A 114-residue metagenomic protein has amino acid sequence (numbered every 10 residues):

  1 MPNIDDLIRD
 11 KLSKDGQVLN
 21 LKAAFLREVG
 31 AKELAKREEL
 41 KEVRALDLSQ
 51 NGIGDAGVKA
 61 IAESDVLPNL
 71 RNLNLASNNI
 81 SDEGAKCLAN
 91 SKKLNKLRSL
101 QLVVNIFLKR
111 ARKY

Functional and structural regions predicted by a protein language model:
M1-L48: N-terminal segments that cap or nucleate solenoid repeat domains
P2-I4, A24-K32, N51-K59, N79-K86 (+1 more regions): Short, solvent-exposed loop/turn at the beta-strand->alpha-helix junction within individual leucine-rich repeat
K14, E38-K41, D65-P68, K92-N95: Inter-repeat linker/turn residues at the boundaries of leucine-rich repeats
L19-L21, V43-L48, L70-L75, L97-L102: Conserved hydrophobic beta-strand positions in leucine-rich repeat
K36, A60-V66, A76, C87-N90: Amphipathic alpha-helical interaction surfaces in cytosolic regulatory modules
A89-Y114: Leucine-rich solenoid repeat scaffolds
